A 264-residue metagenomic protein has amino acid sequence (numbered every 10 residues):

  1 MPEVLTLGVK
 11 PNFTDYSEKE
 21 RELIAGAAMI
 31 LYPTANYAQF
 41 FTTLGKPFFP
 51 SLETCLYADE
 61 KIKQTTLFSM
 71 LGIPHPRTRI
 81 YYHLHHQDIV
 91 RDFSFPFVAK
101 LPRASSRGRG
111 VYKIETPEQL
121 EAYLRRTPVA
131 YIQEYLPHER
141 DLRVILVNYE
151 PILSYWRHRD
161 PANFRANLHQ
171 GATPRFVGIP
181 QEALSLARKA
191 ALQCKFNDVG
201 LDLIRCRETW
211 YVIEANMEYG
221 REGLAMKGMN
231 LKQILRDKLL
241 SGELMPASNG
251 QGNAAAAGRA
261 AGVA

Functional and structural regions predicted by a protein language model:
M1-I80, Q87: Conserved N-proximal alpha/beta basic substrate-recognition cap immediately N-terminal to, or forming the N-lobe
P33-Y37, T54, P151, R157-H158 (+1 more regions): Short glycine-enriched loops at secondary-structure junctions
C55-D141, Q181, D237-S241: Active-site nucleotide/adenylate-binding loops and adjacent lid/helix of ATP-dependent enzymes
F97, L153, Y211-I213: Protein kinase-like catalytic core scaffold
P102, Y135-L136, I145, D202-I204 (+1 more regions): Anionic group-transfer/hydrolysis microenvironments
V111-A191: Phosphate-binding site of ATP-dependent enzymes
F196-R207: A short glycine-rich, hydrophobically flanked beta-strand micro-motif that places a catalytic Asp/Glu for divalent metal
R205-A264: C-terminal active-site "lid" helix and adjoining low-complexity regulatory extension at the edge of ATP-using catalytic
